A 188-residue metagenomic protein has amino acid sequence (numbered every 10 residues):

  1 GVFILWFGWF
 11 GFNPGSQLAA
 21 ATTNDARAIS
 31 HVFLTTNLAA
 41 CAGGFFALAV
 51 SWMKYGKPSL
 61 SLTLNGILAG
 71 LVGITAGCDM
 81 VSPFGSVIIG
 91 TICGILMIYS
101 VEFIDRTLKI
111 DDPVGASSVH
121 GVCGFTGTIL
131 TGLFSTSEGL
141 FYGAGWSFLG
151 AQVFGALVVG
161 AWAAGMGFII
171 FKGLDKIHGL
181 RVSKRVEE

Functional and structural regions predicted by a protein language model:
G1-E188: Glycine- and aromatic-enriched membrane alpha-helices
